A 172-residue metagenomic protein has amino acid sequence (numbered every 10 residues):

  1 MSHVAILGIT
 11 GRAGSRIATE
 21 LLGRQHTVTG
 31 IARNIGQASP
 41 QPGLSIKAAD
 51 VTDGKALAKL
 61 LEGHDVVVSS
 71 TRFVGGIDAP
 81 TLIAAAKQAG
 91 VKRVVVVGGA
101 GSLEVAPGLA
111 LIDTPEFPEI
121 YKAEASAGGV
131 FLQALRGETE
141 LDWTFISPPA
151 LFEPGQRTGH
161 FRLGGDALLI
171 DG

Functional and structural regions predicted by a protein language model:
S2-R24: N-terminal Rossmann NAD(P)H-binding glycine-rich loop of SDR-like oxidoreductase domains
H3, D65-V66, R93: Structural motif
I9, R33, G99: Cofactor-binding loop segments of dinucleotide-utilizing enzymes, especially the Rossmann-like FAD- and NAD(P)+-binding
R24-V28, E140-D142: A generic structural motif
G30, I35-A89: NAD(P)H-binding glycine-rich loop region in Rossmannoid oxidoreductase-like domains and their noncatalytic homologs
K47, I146, G164: Hydrophobic residues at beta-strand termini and immediately following loops that shape nucleotide-binding pockets
G75-F161: Glycine-/Pro-rich loop/turn segments that contact NAD(P) or position catalytic residues in Rossmann-like domains
H160-G172: A conserved pocket-lining segment of Rossmann-fold NAD(P)-dependent short-chain dehydrogenase/reductase
